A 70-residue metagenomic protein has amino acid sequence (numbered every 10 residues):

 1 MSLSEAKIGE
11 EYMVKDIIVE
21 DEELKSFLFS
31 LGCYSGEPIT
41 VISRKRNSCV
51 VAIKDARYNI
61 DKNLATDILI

Functional and structural regions predicted by a protein language model:
S2-E5, T66: Intrinsically disordered, low-complexity, charged/polar segments
K7, I18, S43-K45: A generic structural motif
V14, I39-V41: Conserved hydrophobic positions within beta-strands
V14-D16, S30-G32, V50-K54: Short, acidic/hydrophobic/Gly-rich beta-strand patch recurrent on exposed beta strands that often constitutes part
E23-F27: Short alpha-helix capping/helix-loop boundary micro-motifs
V41-I70: C-terminal structural segments of small proteins and small subunits
